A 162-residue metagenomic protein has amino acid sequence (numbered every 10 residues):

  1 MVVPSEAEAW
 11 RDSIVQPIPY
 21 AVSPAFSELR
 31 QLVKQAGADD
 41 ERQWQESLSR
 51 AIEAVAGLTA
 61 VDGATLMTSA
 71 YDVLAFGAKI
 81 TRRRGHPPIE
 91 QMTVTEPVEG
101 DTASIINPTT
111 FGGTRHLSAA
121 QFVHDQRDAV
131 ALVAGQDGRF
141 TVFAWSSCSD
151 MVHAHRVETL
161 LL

Functional and structural regions predicted by a protein language model:
M1-L162: Divalent-cation
